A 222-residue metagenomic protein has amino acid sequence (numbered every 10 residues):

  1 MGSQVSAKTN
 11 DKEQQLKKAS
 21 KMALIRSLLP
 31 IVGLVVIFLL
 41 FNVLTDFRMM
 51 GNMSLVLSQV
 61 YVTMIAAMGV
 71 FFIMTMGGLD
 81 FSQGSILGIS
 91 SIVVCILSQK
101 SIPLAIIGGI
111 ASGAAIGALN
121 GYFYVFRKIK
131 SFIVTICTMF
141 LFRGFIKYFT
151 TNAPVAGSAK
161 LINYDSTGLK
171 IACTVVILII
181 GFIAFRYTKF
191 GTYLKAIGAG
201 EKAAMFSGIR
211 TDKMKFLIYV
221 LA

Functional and structural regions predicted by a protein language model:
S3-I65, P103, I209: Membrane-interfacial amphipathic/re-entrant helices at transmembrane-helix boundaries
L28-V32, V56, M64, S85-I89 (+4 more regions): Hydrophobic alpha-helical transmembrane segments
G33-M49, M76, F145-T150, I183-K189: Structural signal for alpha-helical transmembrane segments and their membrane-water exit/capping regions in multi-pass
V36-Q99, Y124-R127: Single transmembrane alpha-helix segments in multi-pass membrane proteins
T63, I92, C137-K147, A203-F206: Small-residue-rich segments of transmembrane alpha-helices in multi-pass membrane proteins, especially helix faces
S101-M139: Alpha-helical transmembrane segments within multi-pass membrane transporters and channels
R127-T188, M214-L217: Transmembrane helix-bundle core of multi-pass membrane transporters and related energy-transducing complexes
I180-V220: Membrane-helix/interface signature in polytopic inner-membrane proteins
